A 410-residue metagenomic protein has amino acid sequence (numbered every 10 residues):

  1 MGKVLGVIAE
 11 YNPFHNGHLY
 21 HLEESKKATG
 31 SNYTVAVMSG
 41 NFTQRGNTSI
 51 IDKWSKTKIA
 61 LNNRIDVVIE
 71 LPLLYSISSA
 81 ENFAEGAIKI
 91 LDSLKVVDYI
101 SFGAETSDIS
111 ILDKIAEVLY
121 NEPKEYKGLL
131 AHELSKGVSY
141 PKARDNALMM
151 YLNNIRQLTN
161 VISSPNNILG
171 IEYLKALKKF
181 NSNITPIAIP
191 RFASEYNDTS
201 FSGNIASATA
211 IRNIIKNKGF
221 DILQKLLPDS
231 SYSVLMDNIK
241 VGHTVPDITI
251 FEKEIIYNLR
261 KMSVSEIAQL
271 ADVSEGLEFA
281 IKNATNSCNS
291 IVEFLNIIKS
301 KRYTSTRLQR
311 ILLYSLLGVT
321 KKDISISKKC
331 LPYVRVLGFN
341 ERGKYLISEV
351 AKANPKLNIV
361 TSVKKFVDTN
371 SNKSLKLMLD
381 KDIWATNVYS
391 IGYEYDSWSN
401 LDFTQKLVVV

Functional and structural regions predicted by a protein language model:
M1-K56: N-terminal catalytic cores of NTP/NDP-binding nucleotidyl/phosphoryl-transfer enzymes
K26, T57-L61, K175-K178, R212: Class I S-adenosyl-L-methionine
K26-K27, L61, I88, D92-S93: Non-catalytic positions within long, well-ordered alpha-helices that form the structural scaffold/packing of enzyme
T29-S31, I65, V96-V97: Short, high-confidence coil segments that cap the C-terminus of an alpha-helix and link into the following beta-strand
K58-P72: A glycine-rich helix N-cap at a beta->alpha junction
L71-V410: Active-site cores that bind ATP or allylic diphosphates and position pyrophosphate for catalysis
